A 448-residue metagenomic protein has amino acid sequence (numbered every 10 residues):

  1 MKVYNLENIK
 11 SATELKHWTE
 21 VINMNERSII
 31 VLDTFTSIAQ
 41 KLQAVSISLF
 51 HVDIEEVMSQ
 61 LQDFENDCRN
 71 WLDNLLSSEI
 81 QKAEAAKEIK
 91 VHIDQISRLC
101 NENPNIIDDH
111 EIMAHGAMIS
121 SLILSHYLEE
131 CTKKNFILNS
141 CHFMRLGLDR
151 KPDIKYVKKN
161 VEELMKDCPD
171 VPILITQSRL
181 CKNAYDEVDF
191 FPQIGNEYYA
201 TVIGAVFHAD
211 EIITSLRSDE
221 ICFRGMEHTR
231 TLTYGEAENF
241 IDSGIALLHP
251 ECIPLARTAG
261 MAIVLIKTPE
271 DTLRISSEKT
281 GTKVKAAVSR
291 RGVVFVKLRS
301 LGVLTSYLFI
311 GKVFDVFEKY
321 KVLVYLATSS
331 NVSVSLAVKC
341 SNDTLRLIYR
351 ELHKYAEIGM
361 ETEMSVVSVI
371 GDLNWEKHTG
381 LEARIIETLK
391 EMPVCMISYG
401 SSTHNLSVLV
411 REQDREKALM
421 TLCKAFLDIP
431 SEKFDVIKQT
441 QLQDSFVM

Functional and structural regions predicted by a protein language model:
M1-I245, L409-R411, P430, V436-M448: Nucleotide/pyrophosphate-binding catalytic subdomain
M1-Y4, R27-I30, R69, N135-F136 (+11 more regions): Structural motif
T34-T36, S218-E220, A259, K267-E270 (+2 more regions): Glycine-rich beta-alpha junction loops
A200-T201, I253, F314, I386: Generic hydrophobic/aromatic pocket-lining and core-packing "Φ" positions
G235-K267: Phosphate/diphosphate-binding loops
L273-M448: A conserved regulatory-domain signal marking ACT and ACT-like small-molecule sensing domains and adjacent regulatory
